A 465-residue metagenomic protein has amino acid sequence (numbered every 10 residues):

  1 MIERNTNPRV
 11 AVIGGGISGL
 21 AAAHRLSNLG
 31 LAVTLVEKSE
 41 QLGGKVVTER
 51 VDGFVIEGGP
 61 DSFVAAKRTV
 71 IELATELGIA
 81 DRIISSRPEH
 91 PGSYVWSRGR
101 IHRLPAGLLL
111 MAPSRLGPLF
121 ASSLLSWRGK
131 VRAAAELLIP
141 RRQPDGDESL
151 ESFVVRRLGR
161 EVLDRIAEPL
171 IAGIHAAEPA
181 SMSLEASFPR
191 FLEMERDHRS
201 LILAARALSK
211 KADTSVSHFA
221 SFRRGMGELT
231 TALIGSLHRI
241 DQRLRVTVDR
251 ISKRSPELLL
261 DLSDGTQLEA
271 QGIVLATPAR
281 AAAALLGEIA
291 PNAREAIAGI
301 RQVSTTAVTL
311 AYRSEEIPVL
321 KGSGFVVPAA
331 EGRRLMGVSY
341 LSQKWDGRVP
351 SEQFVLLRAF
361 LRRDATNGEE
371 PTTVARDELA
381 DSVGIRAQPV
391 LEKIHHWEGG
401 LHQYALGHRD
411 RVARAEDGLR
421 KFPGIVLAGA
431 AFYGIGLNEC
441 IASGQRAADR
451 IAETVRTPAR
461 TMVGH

Functional and structural regions predicted by a protein language model:
I2-R4, P105-G107, G322, M336-H465: Conserved flavin/dinucleotide-binding core of flavoenzymes
P8-L35: N-terminal Rossmann-like FAD-binding beta1-loop-alpha1 element of flavoenzymes
G14, R87, L244-V246, S252 (+1 more regions): Short loop/edge segments at beta-strand edges and connector loops that shape dinucleotide/nucleotide cofactor-binding
S18, Q41, R280: Conserved Rossmann-like nucleotide-cofactor binding loop
S27-V51: Glycine-rich FAD pyrophosphate-binding loop
D52-P140: Dinucleotide-binding Rossmann-like beta1-alpha1 core, especially the glycine-rich loop that anchors the ADP
G92, A112, L116, G129-R250 (+1 more regions): Active-site/ligand-binding neighborhood in enzyme catalytic cores
V246-E369, E378-S382, M462-H465: Mid-domain catalytic core of redox enzymes that form a hydrophobic substrate pocket/lid adjacent to a catalytic redox
